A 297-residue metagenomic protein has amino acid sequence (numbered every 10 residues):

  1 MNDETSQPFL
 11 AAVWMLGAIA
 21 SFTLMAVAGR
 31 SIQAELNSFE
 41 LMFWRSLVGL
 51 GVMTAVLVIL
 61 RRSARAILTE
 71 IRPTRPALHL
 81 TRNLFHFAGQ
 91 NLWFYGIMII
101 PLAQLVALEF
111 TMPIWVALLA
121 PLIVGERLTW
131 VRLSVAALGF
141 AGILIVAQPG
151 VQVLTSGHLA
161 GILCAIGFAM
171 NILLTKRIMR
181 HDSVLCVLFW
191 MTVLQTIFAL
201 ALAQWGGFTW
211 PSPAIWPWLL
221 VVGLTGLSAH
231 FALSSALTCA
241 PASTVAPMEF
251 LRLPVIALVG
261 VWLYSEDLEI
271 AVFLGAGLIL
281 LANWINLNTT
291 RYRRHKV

Functional and structural regions predicted by a protein language model:
M1-W14, I114-I166, R177-R180, L280-V297: Juxtamembrane helix-loop boundary signature in multi-pass membrane transporters
L10-A11, L36-A88, G167-N171, W190-G206: Transmembrane alpha-helices of multi-pass small-molecule transport proteins
L10-A18, R65-L92, S156-C164, A203 (+1 more regions): Loop-to-transmembrane-helix transition segments
I19-V27, T54, N83-N91, P113-L118 (+8 more regions): Hydrophobic/small/kink-forming positions within alpha-helical transmembrane segments of polytopic membrane proteins
V27-R30, S38-F39, M53, V151-P211 (+2 more regions): Transmembrane alpha-helical segments that form core, pore/gating elements of small-molecule transporters/exporters
E40-F43, L47-V48, Y95-G125, A242-V259: Specific alpha-helical transmembrane segments that line the substrate/conduction pathway and gating interfaces
L105-T111, I178-L194, H230-V261: Helix-helix packing/entry segments at the starts of transmembrane helices
P254-V297: C-terminal-most transmembrane helix of multi-pass membrane proteins
